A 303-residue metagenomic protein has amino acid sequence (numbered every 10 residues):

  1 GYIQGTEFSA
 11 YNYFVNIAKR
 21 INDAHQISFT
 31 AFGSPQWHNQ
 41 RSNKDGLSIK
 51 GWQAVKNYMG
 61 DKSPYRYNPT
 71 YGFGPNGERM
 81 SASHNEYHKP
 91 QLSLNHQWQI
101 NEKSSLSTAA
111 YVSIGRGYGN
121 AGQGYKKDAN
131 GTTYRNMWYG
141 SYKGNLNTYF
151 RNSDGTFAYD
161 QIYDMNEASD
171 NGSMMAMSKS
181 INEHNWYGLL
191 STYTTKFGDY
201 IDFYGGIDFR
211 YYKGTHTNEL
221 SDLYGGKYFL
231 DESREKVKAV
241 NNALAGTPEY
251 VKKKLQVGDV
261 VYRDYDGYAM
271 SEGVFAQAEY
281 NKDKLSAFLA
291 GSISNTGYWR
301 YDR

Functional and structural regions predicted by a protein language model:
G1, Y13, F29-P35, A110-V112 (+2 more regions): Transmembrane beta-barrel strands of outer-membrane/channel proteins
G1-N22, R66-Q97, M174-G188, Y262-D266 (+2 more regions): Outer-membrane beta-barrel proteins
F8-N12, K44-M59, Q123-Y134, W138 (+3 more regions): Flexible, surface-exposed loop regions and adjacent strand-edge segments of Gram-negative outer-membrane beta-barrel
V15-K19, L92-W98, T108, L189-T195 (+2 more regions): Residues on the lipid-exposed face of transmembrane beta-strands in outer-membrane beta-barrel proteins
A18, Q26-N95, N120-S178, A243-L255: Acidic/polar loop-and-plug regions of large Gram-negative outer-membrane beta-barrel proteins
R20-A24, N101-K103, G198-Y200, K282-L285 (+1 more regions): Outer-membrane beta-barrel channels and translocator barrels
H84-S113, G117: Charge-patterned, long linear interaction tracts outside catalytic cores
D202-R303: Signature of Gram-negative outer-membrane beta-barrel scaffolds
